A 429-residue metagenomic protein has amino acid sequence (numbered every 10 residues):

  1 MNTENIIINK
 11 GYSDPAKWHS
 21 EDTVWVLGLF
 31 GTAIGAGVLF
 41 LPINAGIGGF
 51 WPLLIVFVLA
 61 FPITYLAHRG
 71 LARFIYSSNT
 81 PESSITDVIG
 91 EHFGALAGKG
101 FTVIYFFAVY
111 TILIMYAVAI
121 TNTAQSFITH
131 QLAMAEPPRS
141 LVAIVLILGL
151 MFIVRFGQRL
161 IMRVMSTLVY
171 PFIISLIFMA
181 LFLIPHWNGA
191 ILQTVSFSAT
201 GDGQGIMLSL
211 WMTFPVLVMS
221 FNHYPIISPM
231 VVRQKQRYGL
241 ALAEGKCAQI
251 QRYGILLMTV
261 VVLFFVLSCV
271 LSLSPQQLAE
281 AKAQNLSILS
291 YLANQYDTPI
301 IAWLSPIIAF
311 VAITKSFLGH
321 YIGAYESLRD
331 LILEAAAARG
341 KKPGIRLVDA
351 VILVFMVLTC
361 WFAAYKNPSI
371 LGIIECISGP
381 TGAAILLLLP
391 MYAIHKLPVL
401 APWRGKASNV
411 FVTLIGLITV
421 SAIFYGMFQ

Functional and structural regions predicted by a protein language model:
M1-I43, Y65-R69, L400-P402, N409-V420: Membrane-interface "cap" regions at the ends of multi-pass membrane proteins
S20, P42-R73: Extracellular loop-to-transmembrane helix junctions
S20-I43, Y105-V109, F182-W187, V195-S268 (+2 more regions): Hydrophobic, membrane-embedded alpha-helices of multi-pass small-molecule transporters
V58-G70, L113, F172-F182, Q249-P275 (+2 more regions): Selective recognition of specific alpha-helical transmembrane segments in multi-pass small-molecule
A67-I75, P81-V88, H92-L132, P306-L331: Hydrophobic transmembrane alpha-helices that form the core helical bundles of multi-pass secondary transporters
S83-A95, L256-T314: TM-loop-TM module centered on a large, flexible mid-protein loop between adjacent transmembrane helices in multi-pass
A117, V154, Y170-A199, L217-F221 (+2 more regions): Hydrophobic alpha-helical segments and their helix-loop junctions in multi-pass secondary transporters
I120, A124, S140, I144 (+3 more regions): Membrane-interface loop-to-helix entry segments
